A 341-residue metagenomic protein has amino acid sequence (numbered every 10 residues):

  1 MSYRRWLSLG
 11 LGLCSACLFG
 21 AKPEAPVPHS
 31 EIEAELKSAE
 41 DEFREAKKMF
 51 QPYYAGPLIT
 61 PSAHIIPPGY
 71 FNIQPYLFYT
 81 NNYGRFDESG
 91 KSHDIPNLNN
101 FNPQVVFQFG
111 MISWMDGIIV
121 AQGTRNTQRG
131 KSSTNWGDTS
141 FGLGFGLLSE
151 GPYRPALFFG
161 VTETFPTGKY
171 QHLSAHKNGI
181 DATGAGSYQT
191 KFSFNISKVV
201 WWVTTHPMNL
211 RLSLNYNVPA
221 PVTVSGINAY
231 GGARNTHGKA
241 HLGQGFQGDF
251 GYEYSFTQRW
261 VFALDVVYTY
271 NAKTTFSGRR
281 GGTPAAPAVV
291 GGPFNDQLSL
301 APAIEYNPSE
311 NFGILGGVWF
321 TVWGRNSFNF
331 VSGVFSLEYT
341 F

Functional and structural regions predicted by a protein language model:
G20-N82, F158: Outer-membrane beta-barrel biogenesis signature
E42-M49, P67, F78-Q104, I180: Surface-exposed strand-loop-strand hairpins of Gram-negative outer-membrane beta-barrel proteins
P61-S62, I73-P75, V105-F109, F141-L147 (+8 more regions): Residues on the lipid-exposed face of transmembrane beta-strands in outer-membrane beta-barrel proteins
P61-Y70, W114, S149-L157, W201-M208 (+3 more regions): Short loop/turn motifs that connect adjacent beta-strands in outer-membrane beta-barrel proteins
Y70-Q74, D116-I118, G142, A156-G160 (+4 more regions): Residue-level detector of the transmembrane beta-barrel scaffold of outer-membrane proteins
L77-Y83, A121-T127, L147, E163-K169 (+5 more regions): Transmembrane beta-strands of outer-membrane beta-barrel pores
T80, G84-H93, S225, R234-F341: Outer membrane beta-barrel transmembrane domains
N99-P103, S132-F141, P155, G184-T190 (+3 more regions): Residues that define the transmembrane beta-barrel architecture of outer-membrane proteins
